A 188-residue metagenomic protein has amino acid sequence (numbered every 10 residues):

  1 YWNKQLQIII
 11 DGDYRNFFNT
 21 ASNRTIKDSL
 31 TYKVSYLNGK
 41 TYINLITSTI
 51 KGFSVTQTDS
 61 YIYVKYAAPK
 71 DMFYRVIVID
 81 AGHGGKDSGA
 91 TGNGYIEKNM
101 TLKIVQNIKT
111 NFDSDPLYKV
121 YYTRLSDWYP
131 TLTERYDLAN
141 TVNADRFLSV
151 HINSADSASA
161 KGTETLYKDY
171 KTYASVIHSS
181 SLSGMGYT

Functional and structural regions predicted by a protein language model:
Y1-V76: Signal-peptide-cleaved, periplasmic/extracellular N-terminal interaction regions immediately downstream of the signal
D11-D13, S48-I50, A67-P69, D80-G84 (+3 more regions): Solvent-exposed coil/turn segments that connect beta secondary-structure elements in extracytoplasmic/periplasmic
F17, K86-A90, N111: Short, solvent-exposed loop/turn elements at domain surfaces
A21-N23, T58, G92, R135-Y136 (+1 more regions): Surface-exposed beta-strand edges and their flanking turn/coil or helix-capping segments
F53-K65, G82-K86, A90, R124-T131 (+1 more regions): Short charge-dense sequence patches
K70-G94, L148: Catalytic-core environment of secreted peptidases
Y95-T188: Active-site-proximal helix/loop segments of hydrolytic enzymes
